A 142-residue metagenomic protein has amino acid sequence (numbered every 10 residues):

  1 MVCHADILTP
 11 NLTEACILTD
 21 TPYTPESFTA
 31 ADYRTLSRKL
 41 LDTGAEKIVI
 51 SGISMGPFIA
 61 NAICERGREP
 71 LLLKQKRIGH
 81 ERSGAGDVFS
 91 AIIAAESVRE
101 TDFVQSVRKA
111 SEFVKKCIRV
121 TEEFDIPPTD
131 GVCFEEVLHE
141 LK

Functional and structural regions predicted by a protein language model:
V2-P70: Conserved phosphate/ATP/ADP-binding segment of small-molecule kinases
E14, G52-G56, K76-G79, A110-K115: Glycine-rich beta-alpha junction loops
E69-L71, E96-A110: Phosphate-handling active-site elements
P70-G84: Short pre-catalytic strand/loop immediately N-terminal to key active-site residues, enriched for Gly-Thr
H80-F103: Short, small-residue alpha-helix embedded
V104-K142: Charged C-terminal helix
